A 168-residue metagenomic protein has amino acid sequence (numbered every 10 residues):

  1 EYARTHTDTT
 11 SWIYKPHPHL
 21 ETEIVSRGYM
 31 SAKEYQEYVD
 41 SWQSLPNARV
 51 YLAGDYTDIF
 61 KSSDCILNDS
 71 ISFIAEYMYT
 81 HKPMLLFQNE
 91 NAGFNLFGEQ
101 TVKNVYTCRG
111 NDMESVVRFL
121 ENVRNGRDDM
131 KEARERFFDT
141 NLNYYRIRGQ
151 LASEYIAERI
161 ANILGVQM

Functional and structural regions predicted by a protein language model:
E1-E37, G110, I147-E154: Conserved catalytic-core segment of nucleotide-activated headgroup transferases in glycan assembly
R27-A32, H81-K82, T101: Short secondary-structure boundary/capping segments
Y35-L45, G98-V102: Short, conserved catalytic or adaptor-binding loops enriched in Gly and charged residues
P46-A53: Active-site donor-binding acidic/aromatic loop of nucleotide-activated sugar and phosphosugar transferases involved
A53-L96: A donor-sugar binding/catalytic signature common to diverse glycosyltransferases and related nucleotide-sugar
E99-E121: Change "using UDP/GDP/dTDP sugars" to "using nucleotide sugars
E114-M168: C-terminal amphipathic helix plus adjacent low-complexity, charged tail appended to glycosyltransferase catalytic
